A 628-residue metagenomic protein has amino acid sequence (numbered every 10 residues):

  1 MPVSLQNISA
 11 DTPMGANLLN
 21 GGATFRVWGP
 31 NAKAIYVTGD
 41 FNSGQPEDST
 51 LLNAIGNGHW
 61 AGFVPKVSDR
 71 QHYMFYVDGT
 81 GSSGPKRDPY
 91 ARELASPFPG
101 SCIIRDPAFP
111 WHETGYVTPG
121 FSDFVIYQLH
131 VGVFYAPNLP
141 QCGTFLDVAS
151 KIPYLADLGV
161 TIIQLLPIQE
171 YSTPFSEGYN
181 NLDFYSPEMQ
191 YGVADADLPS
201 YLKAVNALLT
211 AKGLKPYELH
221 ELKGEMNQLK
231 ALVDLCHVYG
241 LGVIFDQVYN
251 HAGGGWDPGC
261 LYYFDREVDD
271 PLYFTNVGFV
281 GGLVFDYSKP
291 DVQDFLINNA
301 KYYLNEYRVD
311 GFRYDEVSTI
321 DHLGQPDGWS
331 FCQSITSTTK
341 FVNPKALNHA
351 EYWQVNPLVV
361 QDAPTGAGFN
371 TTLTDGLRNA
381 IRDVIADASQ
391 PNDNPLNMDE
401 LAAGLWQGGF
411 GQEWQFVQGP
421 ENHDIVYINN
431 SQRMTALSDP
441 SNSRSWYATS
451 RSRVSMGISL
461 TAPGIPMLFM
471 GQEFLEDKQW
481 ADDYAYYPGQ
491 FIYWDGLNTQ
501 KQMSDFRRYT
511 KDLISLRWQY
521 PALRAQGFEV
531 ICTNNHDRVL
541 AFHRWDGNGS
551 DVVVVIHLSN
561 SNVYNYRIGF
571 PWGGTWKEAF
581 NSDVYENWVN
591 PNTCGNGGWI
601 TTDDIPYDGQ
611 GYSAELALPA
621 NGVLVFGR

Functional and structural regions predicted by a protein language model:
M1-D123, S150-A156, A448-T449, P463-L468 (+1 more regions): Carbohydrate-interacting/catalytic domains
V27, F75, L129, L155 (+12 more regions): Conserved, mostly hydrophobic/aromatic
S83-G84, Y135-P137, Y171-F175, H251-G255 (+5 more regions): Short catalytic/ligand-binding loop motif for oxyanion handling, primarily in non-cytosolic enzymes, centered on
E93-A95, T114-F121, H130-G311, E316-N343 (+2 more regions): Substrate-binding/active-site clefts of carbohydrate-active enzymes
L94-I103, R308, S330-A481, W518-G595 (+1 more regions): Conserved alpha/beta catalytic core and glycan-binding cleft of carbohydrate-active enzymes
V125-L129, I163, V243-F245, F312 (+3 more regions): Hydrophobic faces of well-ordered beta-strands that scaffold small-molecule active sites in alpha/beta enzyme cores
A136, Y179-S186, S431-Q432, A481-W494: Active-site His/acidic residue clusters
K203-L214, N430-S445, A485-I492: A solvent-exposed, charged loop/short amphipathic helix patch at secondary-structure junctions
